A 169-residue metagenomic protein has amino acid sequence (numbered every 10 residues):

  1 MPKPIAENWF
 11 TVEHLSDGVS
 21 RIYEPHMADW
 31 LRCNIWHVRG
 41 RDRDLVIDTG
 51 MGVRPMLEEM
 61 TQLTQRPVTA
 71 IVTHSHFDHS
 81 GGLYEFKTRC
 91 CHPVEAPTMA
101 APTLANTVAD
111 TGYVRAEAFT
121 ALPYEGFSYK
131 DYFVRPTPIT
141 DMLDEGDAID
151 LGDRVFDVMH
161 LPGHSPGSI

Functional and structural regions predicted by a protein language model:
M1-N8, A105: Accessory terminal helices/loops
W9-Q62: Conserved beta-strand hairpin/beta-sheet module of binuclear metal-dependent hydrolase folds, prominently
F10-T11, N34-W36, D141, G146-D147 (+1 more regions): Residue-level detector of beta-strand structural context in well-folded domains
S16-Y23, F127-Y132, D153-R154: Short Pro/Gly-enriched beta-strand edge/turn motifs at strand-loop
M27, M51, F77, G163 (+1 more regions): Short, glycine/acidic-enriched loop or turn micro-motifs at the edges of active sites
D44, A70, H160: Hydrophobic "anchor" residues on beta-strands that sit immediately upstream of conserved functional sites
M51-D150: Active-site HxH/HxHxD metal-binding segment of metal-dependent hydrolases
E145-I169: Core dinuclear metal-dependent hydrolase active-site scaffold
